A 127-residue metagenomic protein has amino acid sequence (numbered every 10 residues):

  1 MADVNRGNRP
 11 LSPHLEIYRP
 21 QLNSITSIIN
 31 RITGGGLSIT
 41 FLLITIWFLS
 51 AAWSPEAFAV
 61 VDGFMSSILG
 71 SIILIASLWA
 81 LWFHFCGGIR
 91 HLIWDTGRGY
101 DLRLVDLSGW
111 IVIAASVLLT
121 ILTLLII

Functional and structural regions predicted by a protein language model:
M1-I127: Membrane-embedded alpha-helical bundles that constitute the cytochrome b-like, heme-associated redox core of multi-pass
